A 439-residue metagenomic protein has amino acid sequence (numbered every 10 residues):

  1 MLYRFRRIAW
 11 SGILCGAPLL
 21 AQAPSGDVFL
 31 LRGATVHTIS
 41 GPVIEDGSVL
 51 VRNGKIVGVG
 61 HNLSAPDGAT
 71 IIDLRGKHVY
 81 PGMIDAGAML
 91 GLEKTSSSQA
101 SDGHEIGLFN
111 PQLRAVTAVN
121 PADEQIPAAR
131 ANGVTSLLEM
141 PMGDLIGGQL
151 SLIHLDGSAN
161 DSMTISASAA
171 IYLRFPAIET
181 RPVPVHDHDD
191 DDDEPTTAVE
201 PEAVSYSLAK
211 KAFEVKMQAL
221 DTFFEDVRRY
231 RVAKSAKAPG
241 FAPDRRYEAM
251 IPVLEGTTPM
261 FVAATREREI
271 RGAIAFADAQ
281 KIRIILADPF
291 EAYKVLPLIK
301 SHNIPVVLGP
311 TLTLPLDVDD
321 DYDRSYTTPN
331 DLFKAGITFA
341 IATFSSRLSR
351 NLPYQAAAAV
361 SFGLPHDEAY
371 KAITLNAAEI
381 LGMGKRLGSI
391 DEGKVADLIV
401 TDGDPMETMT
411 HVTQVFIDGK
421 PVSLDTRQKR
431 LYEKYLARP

Functional and structural regions predicted by a protein language model:
M1-I13: Bacterial N-terminal signal peptides that target proteins for export
L19-G26: Boundary at the C-terminal end of the N-terminal hydrophobic targeting segment
S25, V36, S40-Y80: Histidine-rich, glycine-flanked metal-binding segment
F29-L31, A65-V116, A131: Replace "His-x-His-based motif
A34-H37, D391-Y435: C-terminal cap of metal-dependent C-N hydrolases
T95, A100-Q112, P259, K300 (+5 more regions): His/Asp/Glu-enriched, well-ordered alpha-helical/loop segment that forms or immediately abuts the divalent-metal
S97-V119, A159, P184-E202, N303-L308: Active-site gating loops and adjacent loop-to-helix segments of metal-dependent hydrolytic enzymes
Q125, R130-I284, H411: Polyanionic/metal-chelating signatures
